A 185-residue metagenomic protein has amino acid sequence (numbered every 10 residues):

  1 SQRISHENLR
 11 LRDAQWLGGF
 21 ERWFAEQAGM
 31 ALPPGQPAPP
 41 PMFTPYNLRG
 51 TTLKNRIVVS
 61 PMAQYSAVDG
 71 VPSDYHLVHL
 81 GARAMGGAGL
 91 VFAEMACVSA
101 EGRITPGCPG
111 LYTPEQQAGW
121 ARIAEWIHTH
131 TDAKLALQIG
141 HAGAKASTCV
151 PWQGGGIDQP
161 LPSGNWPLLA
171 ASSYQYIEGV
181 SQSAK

Functional and structural regions predicted by a protein language model:
S1-A142, T148-P151: N-terminal capping/small domains of soluble enzymes
G140-K185: Non-globular sequence segments
